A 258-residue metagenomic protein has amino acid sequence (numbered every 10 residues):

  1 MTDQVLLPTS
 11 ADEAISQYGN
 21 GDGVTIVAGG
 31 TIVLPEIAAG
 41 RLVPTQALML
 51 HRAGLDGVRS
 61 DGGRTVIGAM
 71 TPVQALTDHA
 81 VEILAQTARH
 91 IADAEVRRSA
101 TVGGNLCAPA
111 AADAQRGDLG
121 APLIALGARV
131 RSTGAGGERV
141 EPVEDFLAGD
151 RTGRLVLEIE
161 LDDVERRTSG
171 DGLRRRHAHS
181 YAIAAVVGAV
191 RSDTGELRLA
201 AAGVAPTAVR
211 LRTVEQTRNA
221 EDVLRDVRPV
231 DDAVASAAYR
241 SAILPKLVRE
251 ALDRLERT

Functional and structural regions predicted by a protein language model:
M1-T258: C-terminal structural segment of proteins
